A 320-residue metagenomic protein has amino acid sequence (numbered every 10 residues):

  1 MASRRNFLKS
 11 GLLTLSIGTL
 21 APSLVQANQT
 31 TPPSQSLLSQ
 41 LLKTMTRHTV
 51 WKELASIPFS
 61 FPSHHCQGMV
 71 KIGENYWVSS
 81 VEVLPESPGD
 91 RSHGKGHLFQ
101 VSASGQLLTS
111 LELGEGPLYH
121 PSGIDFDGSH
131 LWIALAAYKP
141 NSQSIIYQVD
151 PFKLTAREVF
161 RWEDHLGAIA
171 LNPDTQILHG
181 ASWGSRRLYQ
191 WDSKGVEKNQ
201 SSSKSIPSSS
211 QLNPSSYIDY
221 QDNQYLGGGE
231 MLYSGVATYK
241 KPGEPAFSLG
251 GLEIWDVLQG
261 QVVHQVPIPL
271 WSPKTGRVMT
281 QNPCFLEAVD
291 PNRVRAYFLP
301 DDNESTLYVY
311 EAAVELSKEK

Functional and structural regions predicted by a protein language model:
M1-L15: N-terminal secretory signal peptides and thylakoid transit peptides that target proteins across membranes
S39-P62: A short helix->beta-strand "capping" segment at the edge of beta-propeller domains
E53-F59, L107-L113, T155-F160, S201 (+2 more regions): A short beta-strand motif characteristic of beta-propeller blades
P58-S87: Beta-strand-rich domains and repeat architectures in extracellular enzymes and scaffolds, especially beta-propellers
H64-G68, P117-G123, D164-L171, S216-Q224 (+1 more regions): Repeated scaffold domains used in trafficking and secretory/extracellular systems, primarily beta-propellers
S87-H97, N141-I146, R186-W191, K241-E253 (+1 more regions): Structural motif
S102-S104, D150-K153, S193-G195, V257-L258: Short loop/turn segments that connect beta-strands within beta-propeller blades
Y217-V257: Loop/turn-rich, solvent-exposed surfaces of beta-rich toroidal or solenoidal domains
